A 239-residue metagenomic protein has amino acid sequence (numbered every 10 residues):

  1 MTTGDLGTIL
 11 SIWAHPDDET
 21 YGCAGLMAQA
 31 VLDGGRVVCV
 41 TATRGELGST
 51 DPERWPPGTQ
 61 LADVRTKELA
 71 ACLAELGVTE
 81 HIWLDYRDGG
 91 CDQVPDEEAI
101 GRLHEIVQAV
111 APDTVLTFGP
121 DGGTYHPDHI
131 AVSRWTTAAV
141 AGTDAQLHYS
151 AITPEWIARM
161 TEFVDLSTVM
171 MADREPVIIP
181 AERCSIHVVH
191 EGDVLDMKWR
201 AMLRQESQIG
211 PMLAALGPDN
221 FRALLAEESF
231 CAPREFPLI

Functional and structural regions predicted by a protein language model:
M1-A111, A138, P237: Active-site rim/loop-helix segments in enzyme catalytic domains that contact anionic ligands
M1-L10, G89, Q93-I239: Metal-dependent de-N-acetylase/amidase catalytic core
